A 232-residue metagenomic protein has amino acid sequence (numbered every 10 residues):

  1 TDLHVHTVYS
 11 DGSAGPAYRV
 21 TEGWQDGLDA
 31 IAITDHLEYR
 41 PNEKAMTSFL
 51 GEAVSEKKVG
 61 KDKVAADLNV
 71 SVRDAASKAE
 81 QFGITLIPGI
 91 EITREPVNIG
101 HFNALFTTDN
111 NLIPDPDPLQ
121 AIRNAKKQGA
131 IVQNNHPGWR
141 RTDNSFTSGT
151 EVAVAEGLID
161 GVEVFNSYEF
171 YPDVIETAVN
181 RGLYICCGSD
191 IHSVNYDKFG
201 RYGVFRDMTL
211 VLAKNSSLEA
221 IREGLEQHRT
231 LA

Functional and structural regions predicted by a protein language model:
T1, A17-T21, P96-T107, R141-A232: Charged catalytic cores and adjacent phosphate/nucleic-acid-binding surfaces used for phosphate/nucleic-acid chemistry
T1-Q128, N135, G157, V164-N180: A metal-dependent hydrolase metal-coordination microenvironment
P137-W139: Extracellular glycoside hydrolase catalytic/binding regions
